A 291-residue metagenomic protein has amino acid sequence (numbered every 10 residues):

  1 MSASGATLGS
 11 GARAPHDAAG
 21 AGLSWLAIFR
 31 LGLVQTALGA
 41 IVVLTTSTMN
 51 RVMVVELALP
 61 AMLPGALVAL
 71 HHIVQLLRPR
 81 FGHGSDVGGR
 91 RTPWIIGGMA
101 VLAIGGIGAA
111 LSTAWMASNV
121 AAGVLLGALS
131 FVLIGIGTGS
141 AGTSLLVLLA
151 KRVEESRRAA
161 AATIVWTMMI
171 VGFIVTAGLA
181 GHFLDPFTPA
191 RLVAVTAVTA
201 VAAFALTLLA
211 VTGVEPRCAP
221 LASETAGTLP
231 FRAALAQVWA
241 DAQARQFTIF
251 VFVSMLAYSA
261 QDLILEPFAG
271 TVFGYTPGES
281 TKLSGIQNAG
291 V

Functional and structural regions predicted by a protein language model:
A3-W25, E215-T248, V272: Juxtamembrane intracellular "pre-TM" segments in multi-pass secondary transporters
A18-V55, V132, W239-Q261: Pair of pore-lining "gating" transmembrane helices in MFS-fold secondary transporters
S47-L63, L263-K282: Short amphipathic helix-loop junctions that connect adjacent transmembrane helices in Major Facilitator Superfamily/SLC
P64-D86, A103-I104, G285-V291: Central cavity-lining transmembrane alpha-helices of secondary-active solute carriers, predominantly the Major
V74-R78, A159-L184: Glycine-rich segments within core transmembrane alpha-helices of 12-TM secondary carriers
I96-A121: C-terminal ends and interior cores of transmembrane alpha-helices in multi-pass membrane transporters/permeases
V132-T167: Cytoplasmic helix-loop-helix junction between adjacent transmembrane helices in 12-TM secondary transporters
V198-P220: C-terminal membrane-cytosol helix-exit motif in multi-pass small-molecule transporters
